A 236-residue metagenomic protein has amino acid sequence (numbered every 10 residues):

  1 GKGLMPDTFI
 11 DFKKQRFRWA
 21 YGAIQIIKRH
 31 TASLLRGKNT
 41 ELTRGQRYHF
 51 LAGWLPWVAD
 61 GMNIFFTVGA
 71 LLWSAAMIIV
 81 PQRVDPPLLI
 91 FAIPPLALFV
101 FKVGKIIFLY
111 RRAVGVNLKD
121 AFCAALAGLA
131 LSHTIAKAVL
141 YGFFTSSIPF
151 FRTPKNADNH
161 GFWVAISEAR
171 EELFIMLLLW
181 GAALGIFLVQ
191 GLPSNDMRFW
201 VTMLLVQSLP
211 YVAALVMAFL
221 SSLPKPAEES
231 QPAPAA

Functional and structural regions predicted by a protein language model:
G1-L98: Extended catalytic-interface subdomain
K2, K13-K14, K28, K38 (+5 more regions): Context-gated lysine
L4-Y21, V116-F122, S147-F162: Nucleotide-sugar-dependent glycosyltransferase catalytic core
H30-T31, G37-N39, D158, E168-R170 (+1 more regions): Short, charged/polar low-complexity linear motifs in solvent-exposed/disordered segments
K38-R47, R152-N159, P232: Charge-rich, acidic-biased intrinsically disordered regions
L51-A52, G161-S167: Short juxtamembrane and helix-loop transition motifs at transmembrane-helix boundaries in membrane proteins
P56-P149, A165-A236: Membrane-embedded multi-pass helical conduit in multi-pass membrane proteins, especially envelope-biosynthetic
